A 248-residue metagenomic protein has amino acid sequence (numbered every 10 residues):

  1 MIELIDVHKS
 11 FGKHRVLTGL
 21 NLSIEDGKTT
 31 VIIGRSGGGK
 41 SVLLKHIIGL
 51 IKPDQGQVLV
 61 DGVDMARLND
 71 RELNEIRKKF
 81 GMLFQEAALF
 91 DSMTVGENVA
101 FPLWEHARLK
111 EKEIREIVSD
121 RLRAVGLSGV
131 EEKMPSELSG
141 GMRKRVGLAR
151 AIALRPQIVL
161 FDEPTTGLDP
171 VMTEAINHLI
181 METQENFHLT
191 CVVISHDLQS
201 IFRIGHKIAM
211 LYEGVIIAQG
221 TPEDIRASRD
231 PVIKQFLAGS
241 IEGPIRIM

Functional and structural regions predicted by a protein language model:
I48: Helix-to-loop junction immediately C-terminal to a conserved catalytic motif
V63-D64, E111-G129: Conserved ABC ATPase "signature" region
M134-L138, M142: Conserved ABC ATPase signature
A153-Q157: A short, proline-enriched helix->beta-strand linker immediately N-terminal to the Walker B motif in ABC-type P-loop
V159-D162: Catalytic Walker B motif of ABC-type/P-loop ATPase nucleotide-binding domains
